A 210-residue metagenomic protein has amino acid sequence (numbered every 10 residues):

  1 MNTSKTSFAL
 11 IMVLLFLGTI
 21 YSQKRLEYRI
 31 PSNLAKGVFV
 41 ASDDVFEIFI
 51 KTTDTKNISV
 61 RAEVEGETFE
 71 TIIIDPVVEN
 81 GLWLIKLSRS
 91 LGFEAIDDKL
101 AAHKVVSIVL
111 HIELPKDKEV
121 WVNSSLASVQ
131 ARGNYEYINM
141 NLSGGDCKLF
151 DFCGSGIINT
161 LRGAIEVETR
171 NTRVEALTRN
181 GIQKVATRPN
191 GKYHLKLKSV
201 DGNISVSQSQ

Functional and structural regions predicted by a protein language model:
M1-E27: Bacterial Sec-dependent N-terminal signal peptides
A9, S88-S90, V106-S107, N123-S125 (+1 more regions): Short, functional N-terminal and low-complexity linear motifs
Q23-W121, F150, S155-I157, E166-T178 (+2 more regions): Acidic (Asp/Glu) and glycine-rich low-complexity loops/linkers that are typically intrinsically disordered
W121-I157: Right-handed parallel beta-helix
